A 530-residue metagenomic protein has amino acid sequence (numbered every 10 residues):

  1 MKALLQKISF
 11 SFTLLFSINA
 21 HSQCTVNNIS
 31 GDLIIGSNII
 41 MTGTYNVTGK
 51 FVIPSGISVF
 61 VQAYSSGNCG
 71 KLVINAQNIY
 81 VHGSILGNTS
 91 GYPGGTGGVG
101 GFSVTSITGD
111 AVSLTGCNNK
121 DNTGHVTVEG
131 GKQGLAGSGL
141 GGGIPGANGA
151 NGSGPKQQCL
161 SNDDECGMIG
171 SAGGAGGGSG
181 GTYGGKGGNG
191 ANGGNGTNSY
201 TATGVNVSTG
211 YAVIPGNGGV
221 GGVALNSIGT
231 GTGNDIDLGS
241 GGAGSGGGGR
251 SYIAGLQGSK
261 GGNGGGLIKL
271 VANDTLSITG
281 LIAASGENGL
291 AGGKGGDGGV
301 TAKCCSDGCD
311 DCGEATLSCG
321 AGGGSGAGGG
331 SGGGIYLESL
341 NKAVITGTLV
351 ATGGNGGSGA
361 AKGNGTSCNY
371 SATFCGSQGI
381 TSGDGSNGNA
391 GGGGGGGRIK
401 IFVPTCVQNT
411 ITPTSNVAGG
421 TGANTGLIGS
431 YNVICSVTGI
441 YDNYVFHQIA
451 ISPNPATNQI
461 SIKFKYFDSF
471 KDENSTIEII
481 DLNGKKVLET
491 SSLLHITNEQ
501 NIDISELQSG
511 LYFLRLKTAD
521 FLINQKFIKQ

Functional and structural regions predicted by a protein language model:
M1-T25, N501-I502, F513, D520-N524: Bacterial Sec-dependent N-terminal signal peptides
N19-V26, Q378-G383, G393, I401-G439: Extracellular/surface-exposed low-complexity segments
A20-Y80, S84, S90, T232 (+2 more regions): N-terminal domain-start segments of secreted/luminal proteins
G67-K71, Q77-Y336, T348-K400, A418-I428: Glycine-centric low-complexity/flexibility signal
Y80, A343-T346, C406-T412, F470-E473: Short, conserved charged micro-motifs
G91-Y92, N341-A343, G354, P404-Q408: Acidic glycine-/aspartate-rich tracts in secreted/extracellular proteins
N273-T275, L340-K342, K465-S469: Short solvent-exposed strand-capping/beta-turn motif centered on an Asx-Ser/Thr pair
Y444-S452, A456-Q530: C-terminal outer-membrane/trafficking sorting elements
